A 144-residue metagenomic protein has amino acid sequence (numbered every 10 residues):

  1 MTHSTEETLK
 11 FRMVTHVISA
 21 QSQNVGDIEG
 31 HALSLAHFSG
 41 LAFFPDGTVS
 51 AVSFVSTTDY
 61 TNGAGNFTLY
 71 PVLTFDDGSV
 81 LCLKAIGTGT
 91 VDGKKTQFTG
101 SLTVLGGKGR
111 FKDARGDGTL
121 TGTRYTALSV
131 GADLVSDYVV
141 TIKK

Functional and structural regions predicted by a protein language model:
M1-K144: Beta-strand-enriched cores of mature, soluble protein domains
